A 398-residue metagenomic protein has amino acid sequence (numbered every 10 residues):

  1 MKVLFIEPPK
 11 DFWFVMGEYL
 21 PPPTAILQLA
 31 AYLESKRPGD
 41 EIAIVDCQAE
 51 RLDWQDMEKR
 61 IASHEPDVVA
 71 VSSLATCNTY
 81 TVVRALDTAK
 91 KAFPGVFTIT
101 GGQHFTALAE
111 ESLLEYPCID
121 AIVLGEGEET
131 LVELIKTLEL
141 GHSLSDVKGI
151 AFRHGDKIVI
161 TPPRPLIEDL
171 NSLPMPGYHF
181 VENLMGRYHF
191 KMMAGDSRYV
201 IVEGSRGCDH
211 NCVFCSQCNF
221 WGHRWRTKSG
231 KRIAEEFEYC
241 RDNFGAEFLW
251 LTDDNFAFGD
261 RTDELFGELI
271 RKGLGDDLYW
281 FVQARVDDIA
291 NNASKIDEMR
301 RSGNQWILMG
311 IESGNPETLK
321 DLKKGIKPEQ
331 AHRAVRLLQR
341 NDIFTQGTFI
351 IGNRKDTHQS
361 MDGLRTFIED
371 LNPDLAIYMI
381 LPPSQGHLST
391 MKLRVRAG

Functional and structural regions predicted by a protein language model:
M1, P9-F12, V147, R153-I201: N-terminal [4Fe-4S]-dependent radical SAM core
F12-V15, A109, G155, H210 (+5 more regions): Flexible glycine/acidic-rich beta-alpha junction loops that bind and position SAM and/or redox cofactors in anaerobic
F14-I26: Glycine- and acidic-residue-enriched helix-capping/strand-helix junction motifs
P21, P176-Q346, I351-N353, D362 (+1 more regions): Radical SAM [4Fe-4S] cluster-binding motif and immediate context
Y32-K36, E41-D169, P383-G386: Glycine-rich beta-alpha loop elements in corrinoid/cobalamin-binding modules across cobalamin-dependent enzymes
E65-V69, A246, P373: Proline-aspartate-enriched helix->loop->beta-strand connector
A109-E115, K355-E369: Catalytic cores of alpha/beta
